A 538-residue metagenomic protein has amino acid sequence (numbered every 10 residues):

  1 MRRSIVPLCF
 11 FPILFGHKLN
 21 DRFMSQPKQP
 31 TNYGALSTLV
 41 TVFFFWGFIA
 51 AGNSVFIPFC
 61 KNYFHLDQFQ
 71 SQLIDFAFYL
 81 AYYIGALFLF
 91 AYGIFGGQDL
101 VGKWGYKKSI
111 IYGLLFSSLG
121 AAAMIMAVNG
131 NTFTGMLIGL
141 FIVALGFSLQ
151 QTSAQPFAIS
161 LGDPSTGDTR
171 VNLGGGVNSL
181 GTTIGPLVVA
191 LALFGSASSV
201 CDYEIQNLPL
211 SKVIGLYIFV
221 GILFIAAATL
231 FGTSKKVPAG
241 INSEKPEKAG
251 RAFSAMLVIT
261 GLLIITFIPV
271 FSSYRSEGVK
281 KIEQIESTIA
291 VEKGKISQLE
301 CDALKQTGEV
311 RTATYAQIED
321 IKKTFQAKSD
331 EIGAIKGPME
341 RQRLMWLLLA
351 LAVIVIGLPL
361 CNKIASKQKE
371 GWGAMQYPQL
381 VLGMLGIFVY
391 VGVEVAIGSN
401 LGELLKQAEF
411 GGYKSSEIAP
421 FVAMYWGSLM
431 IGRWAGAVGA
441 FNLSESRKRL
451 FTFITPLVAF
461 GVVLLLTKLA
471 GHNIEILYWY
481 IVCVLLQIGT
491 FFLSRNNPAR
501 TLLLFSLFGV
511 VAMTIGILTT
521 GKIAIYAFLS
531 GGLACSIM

Functional and structural regions predicted by a protein language model:
A35-K61, L89, I397-L405: Extracytoplasmic
N53-S54, L262-E286, K322, Q376-V422 (+1 more regions): Extracytoplasmic gate region of multi-pass secondary transporters
F76-Q98, A423-A435: Central cavity-lining transmembrane alpha-helices of secondary-active solute carriers, predominantly the Major
L87-F133: Conserved MFS/SLC helix-loop-helix module at the cytosolic interface between two early adjacent transmembrane helices
L115-G130, V462-H472, V510-T520: C-terminal ends and interior cores of transmembrane alpha-helices in multi-pass membrane transporters/permeases
F133-Q150, Y480-C483, Y526-I537: Hydrophobic core of transmembrane alpha-helices in multi-pass small-molecule transporters, especially MFS/SLC-type
T169-F194: Glycine-rich segments within core transmembrane alpha-helices of 12-TM secondary carriers
V189, S198, G221-I241, I259-S276 (+2 more regions): C-terminal membrane-cytosol helix-exit motif in multi-pass small-molecule transporters
